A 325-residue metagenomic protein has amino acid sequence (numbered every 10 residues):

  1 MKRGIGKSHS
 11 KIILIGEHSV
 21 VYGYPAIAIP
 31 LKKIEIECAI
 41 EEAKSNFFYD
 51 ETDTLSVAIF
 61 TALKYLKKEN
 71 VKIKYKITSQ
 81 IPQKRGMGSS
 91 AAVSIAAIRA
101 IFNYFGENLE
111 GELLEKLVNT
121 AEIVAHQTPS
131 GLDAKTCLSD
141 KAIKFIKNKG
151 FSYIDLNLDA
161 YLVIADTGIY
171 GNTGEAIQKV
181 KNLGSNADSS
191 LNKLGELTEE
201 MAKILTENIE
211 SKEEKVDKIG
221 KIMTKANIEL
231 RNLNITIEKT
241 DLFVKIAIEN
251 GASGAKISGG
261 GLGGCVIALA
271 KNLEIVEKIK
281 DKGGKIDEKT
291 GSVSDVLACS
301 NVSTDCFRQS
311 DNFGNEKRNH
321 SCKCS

Functional and structural regions predicted by a protein language model:
K2-I15, S19-V21, A28-P30, I36-K67 (+5 more regions): C-terminal nucleotide
K11, A91-I95, L132: Short alpha-helical patches at coil-to-helix transitions and adjacent helical residues in well-structured domains
V71-Q83: Glycine/charged-rich beta-loop-alpha catalytic/anionic-binding loops adjacent to active sites
R85, S89: Small-residue-rich beta-alpha loop regions that form the catalytic core of phosphotransfer and lipid-active enzymes
S90, G259: Short, conserved phosphate/pyrophosphate- and ester-handling motifs at nucleotide-, phospho-/glycolipid
A92-Y104: Stable alpha-helical structural segments in soluble proteins, enriched in small hydrophobic residues
G263-C265: Glycine-rich active-site/cofactor-binding loop and its immediate structural neighborhood
